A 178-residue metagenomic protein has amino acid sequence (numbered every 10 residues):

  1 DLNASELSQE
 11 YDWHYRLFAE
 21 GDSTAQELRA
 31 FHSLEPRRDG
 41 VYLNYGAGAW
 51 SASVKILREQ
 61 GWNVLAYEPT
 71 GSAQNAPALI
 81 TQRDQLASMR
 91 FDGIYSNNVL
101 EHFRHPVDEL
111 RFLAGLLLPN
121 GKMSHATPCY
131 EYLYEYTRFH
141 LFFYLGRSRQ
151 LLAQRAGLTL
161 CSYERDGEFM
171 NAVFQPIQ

Functional and structural regions predicted by a protein language model:
D1-N97, E109-R111, G146-R147, L151-L152 (+1 more regions): Conserved N-terminal segment of class I S-adenosyl-L-methionine
V99-H102: Hydrophobic adenine-recognition pocket in adenosine-nucleotide-binding enzymes
R104-L113, L118-Q178: S-adenosyl-L-methionine-dependent methyltransferase catalytic module, highlighting the catalytic core
